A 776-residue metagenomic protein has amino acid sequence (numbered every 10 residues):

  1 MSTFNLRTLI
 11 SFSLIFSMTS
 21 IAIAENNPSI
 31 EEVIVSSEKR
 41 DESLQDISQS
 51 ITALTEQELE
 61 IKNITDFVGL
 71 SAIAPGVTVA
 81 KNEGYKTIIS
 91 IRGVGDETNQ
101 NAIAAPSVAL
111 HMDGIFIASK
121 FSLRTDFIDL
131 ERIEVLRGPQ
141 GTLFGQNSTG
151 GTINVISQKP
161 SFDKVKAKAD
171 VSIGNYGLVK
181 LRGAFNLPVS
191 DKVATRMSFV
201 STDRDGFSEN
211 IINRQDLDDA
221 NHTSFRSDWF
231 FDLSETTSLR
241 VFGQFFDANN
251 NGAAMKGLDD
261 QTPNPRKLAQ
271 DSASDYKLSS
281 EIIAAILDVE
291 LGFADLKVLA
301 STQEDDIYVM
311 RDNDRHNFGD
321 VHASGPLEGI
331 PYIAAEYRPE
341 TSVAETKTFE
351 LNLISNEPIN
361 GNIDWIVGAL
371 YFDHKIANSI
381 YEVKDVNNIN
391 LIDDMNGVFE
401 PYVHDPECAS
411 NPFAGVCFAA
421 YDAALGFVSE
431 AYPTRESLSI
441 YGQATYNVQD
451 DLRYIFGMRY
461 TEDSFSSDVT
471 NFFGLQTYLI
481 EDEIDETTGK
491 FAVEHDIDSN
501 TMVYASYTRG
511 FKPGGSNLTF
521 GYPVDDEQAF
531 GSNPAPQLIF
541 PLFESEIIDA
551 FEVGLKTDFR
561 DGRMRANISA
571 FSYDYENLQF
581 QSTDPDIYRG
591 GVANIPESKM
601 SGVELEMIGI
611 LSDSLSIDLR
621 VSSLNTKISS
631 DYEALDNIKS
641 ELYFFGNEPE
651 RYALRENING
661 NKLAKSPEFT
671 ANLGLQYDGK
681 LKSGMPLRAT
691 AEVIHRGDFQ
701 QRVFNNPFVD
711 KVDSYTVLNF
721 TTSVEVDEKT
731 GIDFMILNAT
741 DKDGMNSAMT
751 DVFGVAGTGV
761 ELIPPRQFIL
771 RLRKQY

Functional and structural regions predicted by a protein language model:
P28-K164, V553: Acidic, small-polar-rich N-terminal luminal/periplasmic segments of exported/outer-membrane proteins
A105-S107, S119, I128-R137, T142-F225 (+6 more regions): Outer-membrane beta-barrel translocator/receptor signature
K192, R214, D218-W365, F372-H374 (+1 more regions): Outer-membrane beta-barrel domain signature, strongest for Gram-negative TonB-dependent receptors and also present
F230-T236, L353-N356, G368-F372, A431-Y573 (+1 more regions): Structural signature of Gram-negative outer-membrane beta-barrels, strongest in the C-terminal barrel of TonB-dependent
S238-V241, S280-D306, E336-T470, E494-D496 (+2 more regions): Face-selective signature of the C-terminal outer-membrane beta-barrel domain
I286-N313, D496, M502-Y504, F540-V603 (+3 more regions): Membrane-embedded beta-barrel scaffold of Gram-negative outer-membrane proteins
I354-N356, I366-G368, D450-Y454, S569-D574 (+1 more regions): Gram-negative outer-membrane beta-barrel transporters
I617, E692-F704, S723-Y776: C-terminal beta-signal and adjacent terminal beta-strands/loops of Gram-negative outer-membrane beta-barrel proteins
